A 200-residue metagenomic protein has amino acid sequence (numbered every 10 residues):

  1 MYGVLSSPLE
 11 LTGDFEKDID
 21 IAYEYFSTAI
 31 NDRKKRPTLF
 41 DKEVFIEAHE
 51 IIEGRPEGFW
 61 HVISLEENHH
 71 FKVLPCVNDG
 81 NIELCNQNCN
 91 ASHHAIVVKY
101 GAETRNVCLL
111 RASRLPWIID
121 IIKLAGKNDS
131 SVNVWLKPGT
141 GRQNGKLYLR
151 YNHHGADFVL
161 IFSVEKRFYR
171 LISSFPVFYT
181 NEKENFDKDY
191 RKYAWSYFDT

Functional and structural regions predicted by a protein language model:
M1-T200: Ribonuclease/tRNase effector modules and their secretory precursors
